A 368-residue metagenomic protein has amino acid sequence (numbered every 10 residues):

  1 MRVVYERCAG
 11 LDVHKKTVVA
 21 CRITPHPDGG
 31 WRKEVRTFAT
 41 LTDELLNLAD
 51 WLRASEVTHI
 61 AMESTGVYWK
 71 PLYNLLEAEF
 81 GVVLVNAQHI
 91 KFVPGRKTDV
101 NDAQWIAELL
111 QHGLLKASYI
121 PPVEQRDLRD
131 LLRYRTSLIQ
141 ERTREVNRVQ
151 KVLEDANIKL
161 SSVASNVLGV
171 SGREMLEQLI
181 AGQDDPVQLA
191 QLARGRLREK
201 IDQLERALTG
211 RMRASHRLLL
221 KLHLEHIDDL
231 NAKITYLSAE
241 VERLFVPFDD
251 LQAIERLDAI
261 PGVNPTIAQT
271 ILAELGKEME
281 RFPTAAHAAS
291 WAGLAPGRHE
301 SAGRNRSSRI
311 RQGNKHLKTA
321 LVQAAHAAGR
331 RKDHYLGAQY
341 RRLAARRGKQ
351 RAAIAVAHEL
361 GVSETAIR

Functional and structural regions predicted by a protein language model:
M1-R368: A detector of single, family-specific signature residues that are central to catalytic or substrate-handling motifs
